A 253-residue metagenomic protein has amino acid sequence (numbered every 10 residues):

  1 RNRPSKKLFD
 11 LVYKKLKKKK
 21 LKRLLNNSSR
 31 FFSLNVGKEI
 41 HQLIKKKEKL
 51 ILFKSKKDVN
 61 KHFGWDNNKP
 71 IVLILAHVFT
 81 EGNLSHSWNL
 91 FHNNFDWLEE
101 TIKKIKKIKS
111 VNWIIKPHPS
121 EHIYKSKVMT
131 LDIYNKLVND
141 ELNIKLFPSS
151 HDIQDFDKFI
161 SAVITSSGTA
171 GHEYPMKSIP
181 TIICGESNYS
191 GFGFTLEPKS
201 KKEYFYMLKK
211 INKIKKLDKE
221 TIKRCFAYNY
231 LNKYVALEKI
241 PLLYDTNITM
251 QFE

Functional and structural regions predicted by a protein language model:
R1: Conserved nucleotide-sugar donor-interacting segment of glycosyltransferase catalytic cores, predominantly GT-B
L8-K69, K202-E253: C-terminal amphipathic helix plus adjacent low-complexity, charged tail appended to glycosyltransferase catalytic
L34-N135: Conserved catalytic-core segment of nucleotide-activated headgroup transferases in glycan assembly
I71-L73, V111-I114, K145, S161-I164 (+1 more regions): Beta-sheet entry/capping signal
F79-L84, S120-K125, I153-F156, G171-E173 (+2 more regions): Flexible loop/turn segments at secondary-structure boundaries
L131-P148: Nucleotide-activated donor-binding/catalytic signature segment of Leloir-type glycosyltransferases, i.e., the conserved
I144-P148, T195-M207: Short acidic-hydrophobic, aromatic-tinged amphipathic segments that line or gate anion-handling sites
S149-L196: A donor-sugar binding/catalytic signature common to diverse glycosyltransferases and related nucleotide-sugar
